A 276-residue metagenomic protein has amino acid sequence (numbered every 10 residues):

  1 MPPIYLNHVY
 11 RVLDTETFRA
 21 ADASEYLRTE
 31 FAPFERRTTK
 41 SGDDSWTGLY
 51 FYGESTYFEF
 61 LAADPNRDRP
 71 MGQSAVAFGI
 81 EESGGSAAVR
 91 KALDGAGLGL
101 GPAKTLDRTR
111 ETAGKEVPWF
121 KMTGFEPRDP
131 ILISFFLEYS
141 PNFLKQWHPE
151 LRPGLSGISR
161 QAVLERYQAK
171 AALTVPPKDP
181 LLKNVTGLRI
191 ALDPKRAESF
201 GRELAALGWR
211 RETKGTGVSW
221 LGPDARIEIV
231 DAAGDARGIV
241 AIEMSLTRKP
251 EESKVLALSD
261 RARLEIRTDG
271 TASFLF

Functional and structural regions predicted by a protein language model:
M1-P3, F18, F51, P65-M71 (+1 more regions): Short, low-complexity cationic-aromatic patches
P2-G48, Y52: N-terminal ordered "arm"
L6-L13, L27, M71-V76, L182-R189 (+1 more regions): Short, structured motif recognition centered on aromatic/hydrophobic residues
R19-F34, V89-D94, P194-R211: Amphipathic alpha-helical segments
A21, I131, L188-P194: Catalytic-core "active-site belt" of small-molecule-metabolizing enzymes, emphasizing His/Asp/Glu-rich regions
P33-S74, S83: Glycine/small-residue-rich interface belts in oligomeric ring/scaffold proteins and their assembly partners
S45-L49, G72-V76, P118, V218 (+1 more regions): Short beta-strand micro-motifs in enzyme catalytic cores
G84, K91-K183, L192, K214-G215 (+1 more regions): Vicinal oxygen chelate
